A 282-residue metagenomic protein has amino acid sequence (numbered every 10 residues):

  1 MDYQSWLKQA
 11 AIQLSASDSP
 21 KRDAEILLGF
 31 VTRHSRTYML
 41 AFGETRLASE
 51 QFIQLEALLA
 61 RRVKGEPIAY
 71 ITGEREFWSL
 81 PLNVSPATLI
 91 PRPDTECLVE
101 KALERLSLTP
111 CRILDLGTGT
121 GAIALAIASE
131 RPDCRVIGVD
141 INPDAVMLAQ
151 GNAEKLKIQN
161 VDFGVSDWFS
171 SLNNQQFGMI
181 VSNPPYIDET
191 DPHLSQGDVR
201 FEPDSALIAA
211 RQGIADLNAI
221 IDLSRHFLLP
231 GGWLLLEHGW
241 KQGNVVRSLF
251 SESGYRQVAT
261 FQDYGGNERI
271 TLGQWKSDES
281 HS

Functional and structural regions predicted by a protein language model:
M1-T32, T37-L40, E44-L47: Non-catalytic accessory regions of SAM-dependent methyltransferases
L27, G65, T95, I123 (+6 more regions): Residue-level signal for inorganic ion chemistry
G29-R105: Conserved AdoMet
A69, I187, K241: Active-site beta-alpha loop architecture of Rossmann-like, nucleotide-cofactor-dependent enzymes
C97-H193, A219: Conserved SAM/SAH cofactor-binding pocket of Class I
Y186-D216: Mobile active-site "lid"/loop adjacent to the S-adenosyl-L-methionine
R211-W275: Conserved Class I SAM-dependent methyltransferase catalytic core
S277-S282: Flexible, glycine-/basic-rich loop-and-beta segments that form/coincide with the SAM-dependent methyltransferase
